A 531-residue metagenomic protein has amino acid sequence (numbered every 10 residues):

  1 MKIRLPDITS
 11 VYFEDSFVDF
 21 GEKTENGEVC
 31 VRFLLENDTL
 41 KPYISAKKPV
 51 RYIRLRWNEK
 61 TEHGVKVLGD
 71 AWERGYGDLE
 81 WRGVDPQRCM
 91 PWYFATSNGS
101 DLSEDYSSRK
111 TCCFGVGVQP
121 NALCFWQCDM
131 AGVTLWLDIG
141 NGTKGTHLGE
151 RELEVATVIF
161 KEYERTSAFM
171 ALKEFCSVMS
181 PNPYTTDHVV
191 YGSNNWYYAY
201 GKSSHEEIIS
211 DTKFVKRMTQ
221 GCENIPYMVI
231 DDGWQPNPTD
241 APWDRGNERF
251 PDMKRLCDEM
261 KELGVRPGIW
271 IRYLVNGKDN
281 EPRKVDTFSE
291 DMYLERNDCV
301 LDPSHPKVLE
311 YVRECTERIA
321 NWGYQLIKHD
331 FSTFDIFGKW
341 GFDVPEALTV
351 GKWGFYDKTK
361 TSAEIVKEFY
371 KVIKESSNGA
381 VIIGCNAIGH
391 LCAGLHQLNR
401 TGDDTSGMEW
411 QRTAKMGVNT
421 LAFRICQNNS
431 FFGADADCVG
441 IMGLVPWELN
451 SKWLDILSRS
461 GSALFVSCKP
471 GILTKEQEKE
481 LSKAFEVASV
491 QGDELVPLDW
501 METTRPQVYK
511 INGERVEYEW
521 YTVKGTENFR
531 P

Functional and structural regions predicted by a protein language model:
M1-P226: Carbohydrate-recognition beta-sandwich/jelly-roll modules in extracellular/periplasmic carbohydrate-active proteins
E36-D38, K47-P49, L263-V265, N378 (+1 more regions): Short glycine/proline-enriched coil/turn segments at helix->beta-strand junctions
L68-A71, E223-D232, R412, G492-T503: A generic structural motif
D138-G140, L148-E154, N194, D357-P531: Active-site-proximal substrate-binding groove within the catalytic cores of carbohydrate-active enzymes
E162-R165, G201-I209, F250, A363 (+3 more regions): Generic detection of long, well-ordered alpha-helical segments
S204-Q220, P306-A320, N450: Short, acidic/polar
F214-R217, G221, Q235, N276 (+1 more regions): Glycine-rich, acidic and aromatic/proline-enriched surface loops and short helix-turn segments that act as binding
N224-G443, Q477: Aromatic- and carboxylate-enriched substrate-binding clefts and catalytic-loop regions of carbohydrate-active enzymes
